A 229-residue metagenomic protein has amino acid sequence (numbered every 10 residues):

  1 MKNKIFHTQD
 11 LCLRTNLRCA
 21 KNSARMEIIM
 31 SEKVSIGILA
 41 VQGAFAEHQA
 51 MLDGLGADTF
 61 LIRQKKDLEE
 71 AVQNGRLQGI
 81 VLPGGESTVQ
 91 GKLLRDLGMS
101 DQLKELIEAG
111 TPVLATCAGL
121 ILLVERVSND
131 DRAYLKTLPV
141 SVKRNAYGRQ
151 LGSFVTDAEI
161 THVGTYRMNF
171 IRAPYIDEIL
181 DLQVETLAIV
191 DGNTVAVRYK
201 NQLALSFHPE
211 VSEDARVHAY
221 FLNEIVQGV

Functional and structural regions predicted by a protein language model:
M1-C12, L17-D96, Q102-L106, A215-A219 (+1 more regions): N-terminal beta1-alpha1 cap of cysteine-dependent amidohydrolase-like domains
M30-E32, V72-N74, E105-L106, L114 (+3 more regions): Solvent-exposed alpha-helices and their adjacent loops that cap or buttress functional pockets in soluble metabolic
V41, T116-A118, L138, R172 (+1 more regions): A secondary-structure boundary/capping signal
F45, L68, L122, N129 (+3 more regions): Flexible, glycine-rich phosphate/dinucleotide-binding loops and adjacent beta-alpha linkers at cofactor/substrate
T59-F60, V113, Q202: Hydrophobic anchor at the start of a short beta-strand that flanks the dinucleotide cofactor-binding loop
L82, A115, L205: Redox-cofactor binding/interface segments in oxidoreductases and associated redox assembly factors
E86-A158: Cysteine-nucleophile active-site neighborhood
R144-V229: Amide-donor transfer/coupling interface in amidating biosynthetic enzymes
